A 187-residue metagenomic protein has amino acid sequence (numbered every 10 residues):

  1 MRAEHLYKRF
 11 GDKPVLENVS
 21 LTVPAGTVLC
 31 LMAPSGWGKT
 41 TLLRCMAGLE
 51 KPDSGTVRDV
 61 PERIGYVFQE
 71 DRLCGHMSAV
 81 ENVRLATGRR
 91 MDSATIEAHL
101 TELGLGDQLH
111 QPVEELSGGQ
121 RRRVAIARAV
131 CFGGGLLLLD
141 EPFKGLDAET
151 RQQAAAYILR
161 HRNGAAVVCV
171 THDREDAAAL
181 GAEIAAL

Functional and structural regions predicted by a protein language model:
A47: Helix-to-loop junction immediately C-terminal to a conserved catalytic motif
S93-Q108: Conserved ABC ATPase "signature" region
P112-L116, Q120: Conserved ABC ATPase signature
I126: Hydrophobic anchor residue at the start of the ABC signature
L137-E141: Catalytic Walker B motif of ABC-type/P-loop ATPase nucleotide-binding domains
G164-T171: Conserved H-loop
